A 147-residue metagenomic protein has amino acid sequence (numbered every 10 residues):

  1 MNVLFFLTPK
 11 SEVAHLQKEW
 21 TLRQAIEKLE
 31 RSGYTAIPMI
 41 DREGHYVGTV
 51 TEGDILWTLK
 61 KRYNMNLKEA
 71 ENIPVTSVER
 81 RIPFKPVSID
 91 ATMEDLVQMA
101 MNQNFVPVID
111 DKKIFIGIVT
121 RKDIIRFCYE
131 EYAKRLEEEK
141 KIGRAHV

Functional and structural regions predicted by a protein language model:
M1-V13, A70-P83: Bateman (tandem CBS) regulatory domains
L7-T8, E30, K60, E79-R80 (+1 more regions): Alpha-helix boundary recognition
H15-Y34, I40, K85-Q103, I109-D111 (+1 more regions): The conserved cystathionine-beta-synthase
L29-S32, I37-D54, A100, V108-D123: A glycine-centered beta-loop-beta connector
D54-A70, I124-E139: A short, polar/charged loop-to-alpha-helix boundary motif
A145-V147: Conserved small/polar residues in nucleotide/adenosyl-binding loops
